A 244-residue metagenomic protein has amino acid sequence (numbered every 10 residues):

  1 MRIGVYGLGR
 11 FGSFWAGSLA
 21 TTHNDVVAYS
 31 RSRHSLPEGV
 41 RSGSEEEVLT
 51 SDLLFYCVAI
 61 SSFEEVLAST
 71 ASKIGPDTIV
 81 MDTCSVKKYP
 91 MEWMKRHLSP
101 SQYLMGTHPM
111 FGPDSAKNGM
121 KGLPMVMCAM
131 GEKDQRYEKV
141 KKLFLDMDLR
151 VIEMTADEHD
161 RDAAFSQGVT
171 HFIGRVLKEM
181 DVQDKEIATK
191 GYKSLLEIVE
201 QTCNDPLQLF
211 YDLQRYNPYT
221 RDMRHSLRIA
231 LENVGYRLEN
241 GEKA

Functional and structural regions predicted by a protein language model:
M1-S44: NAD(P)+-binding Rossmann beta1-loop-alpha1 motif at the extreme N-terminus of oxidoreductases
R41-E45, I152-T155: Short acidic-hydrophobic, aromatic-tinged amphipathic segments that line or gate anion-handling sites
E46-I74: Rossmann-like NAD(P)-binding element
C57-A59, C84, A129: Glycine-rich, N-terminal phosphate-binding loop of Rossmann-like dinucleotide-binding domains
I74-P90: ADP-ribose/adenylate-binding Rossmann-like module
V86, P90-R150: Rossmann-fold dinucleotide-binding core
R150-A244: An accessory alpha-helical subdomain
